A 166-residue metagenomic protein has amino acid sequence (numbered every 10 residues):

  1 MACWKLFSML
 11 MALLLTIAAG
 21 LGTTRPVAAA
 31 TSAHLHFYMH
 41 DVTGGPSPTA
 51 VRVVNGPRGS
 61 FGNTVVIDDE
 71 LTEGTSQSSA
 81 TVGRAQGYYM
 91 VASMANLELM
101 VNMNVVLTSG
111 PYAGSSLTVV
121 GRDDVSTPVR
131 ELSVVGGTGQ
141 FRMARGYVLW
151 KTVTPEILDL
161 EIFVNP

Functional and structural regions predicted by a protein language model:
A2-Y112, L117, K151, I157-D159: Extracellular or lumenal secretory-pathway regions
V101-N102, V120-P166: Compact beta-sheet-dominated globular domain cores
